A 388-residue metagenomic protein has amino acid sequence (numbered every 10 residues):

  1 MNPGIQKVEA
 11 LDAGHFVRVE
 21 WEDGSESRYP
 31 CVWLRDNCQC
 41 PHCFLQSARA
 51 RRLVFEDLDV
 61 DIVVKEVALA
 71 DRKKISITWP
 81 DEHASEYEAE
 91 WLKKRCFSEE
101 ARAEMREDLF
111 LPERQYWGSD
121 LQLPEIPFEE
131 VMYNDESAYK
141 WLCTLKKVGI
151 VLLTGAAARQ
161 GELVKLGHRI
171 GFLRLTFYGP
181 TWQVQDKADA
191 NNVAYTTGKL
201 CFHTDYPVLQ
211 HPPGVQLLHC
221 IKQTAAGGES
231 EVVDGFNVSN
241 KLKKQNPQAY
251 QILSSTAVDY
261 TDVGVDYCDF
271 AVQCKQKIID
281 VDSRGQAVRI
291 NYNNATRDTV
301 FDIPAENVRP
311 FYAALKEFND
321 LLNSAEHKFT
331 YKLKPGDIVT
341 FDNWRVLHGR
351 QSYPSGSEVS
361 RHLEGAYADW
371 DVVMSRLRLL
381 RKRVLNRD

Functional and structural regions predicted by a protein language model:
M1-N134: Motif-centric detector for short Cys/His coordination patterns
C96-S98, E107-I150, G155-D388: Active-site environment of non-heme Fe oxygenases that use a 2-His-1-carboxylate facial triad
